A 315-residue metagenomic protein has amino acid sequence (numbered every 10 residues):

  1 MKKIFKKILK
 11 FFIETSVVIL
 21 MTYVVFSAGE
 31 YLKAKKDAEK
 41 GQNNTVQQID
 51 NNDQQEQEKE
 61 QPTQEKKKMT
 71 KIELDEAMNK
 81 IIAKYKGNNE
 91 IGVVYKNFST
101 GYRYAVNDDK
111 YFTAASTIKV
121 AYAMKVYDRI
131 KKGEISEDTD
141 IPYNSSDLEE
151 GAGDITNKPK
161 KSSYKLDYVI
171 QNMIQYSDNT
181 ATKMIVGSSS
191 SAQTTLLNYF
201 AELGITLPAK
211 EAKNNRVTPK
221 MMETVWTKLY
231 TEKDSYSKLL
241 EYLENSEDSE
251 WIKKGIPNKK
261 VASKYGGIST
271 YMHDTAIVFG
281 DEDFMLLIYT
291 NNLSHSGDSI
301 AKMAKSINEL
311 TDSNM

Functional and structural regions predicted by a protein language model:
K2-Y85, R103, Y111, T194 (+2 more regions): Structured C-terminal helix/loop/strand segments within mature extracytoplasmic catalytic/sensor domains
E65, M69-T70, K158-K238, Y242: Active-site-adjacent helix/loop patches that line small-molecule binding or acyl-intermediate pockets
G87-Y111: Short, conserved catalytic-motif segment at the N-terminal edge
G92-K96, A105, A121, P142 (+1 more regions): Soluble periplasmic/extracytoplasmic beta-strand elements of cell-envelope proteins
K96-F98, S146, M173-S177, I185-S189 (+4 more regions): Active-site-proximal beta-strand/loop segments in catalytic clefts of secreted hydrolases
G101, F112-I141, M173, L286: Active-site SXXK
I130-D167, V186: Active-site-proximal loop and beta-strand segments within enzyme catalytic domains
L243-I268: Short Gly/Thr-rich strand-loop-strand
